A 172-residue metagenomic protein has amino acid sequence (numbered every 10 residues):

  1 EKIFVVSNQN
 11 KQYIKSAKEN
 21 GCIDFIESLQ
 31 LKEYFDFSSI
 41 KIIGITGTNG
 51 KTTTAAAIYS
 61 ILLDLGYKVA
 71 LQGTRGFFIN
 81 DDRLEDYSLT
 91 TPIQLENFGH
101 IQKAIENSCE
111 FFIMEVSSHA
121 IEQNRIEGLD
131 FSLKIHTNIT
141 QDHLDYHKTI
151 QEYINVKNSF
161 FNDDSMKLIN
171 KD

Functional and structural regions predicted by a protein language model:
E1-F37: N-terminal leader/targeting and accessory segments in enzymes
Q30-K167, K171: Phosphate-binding loop of NTP-binding sites
